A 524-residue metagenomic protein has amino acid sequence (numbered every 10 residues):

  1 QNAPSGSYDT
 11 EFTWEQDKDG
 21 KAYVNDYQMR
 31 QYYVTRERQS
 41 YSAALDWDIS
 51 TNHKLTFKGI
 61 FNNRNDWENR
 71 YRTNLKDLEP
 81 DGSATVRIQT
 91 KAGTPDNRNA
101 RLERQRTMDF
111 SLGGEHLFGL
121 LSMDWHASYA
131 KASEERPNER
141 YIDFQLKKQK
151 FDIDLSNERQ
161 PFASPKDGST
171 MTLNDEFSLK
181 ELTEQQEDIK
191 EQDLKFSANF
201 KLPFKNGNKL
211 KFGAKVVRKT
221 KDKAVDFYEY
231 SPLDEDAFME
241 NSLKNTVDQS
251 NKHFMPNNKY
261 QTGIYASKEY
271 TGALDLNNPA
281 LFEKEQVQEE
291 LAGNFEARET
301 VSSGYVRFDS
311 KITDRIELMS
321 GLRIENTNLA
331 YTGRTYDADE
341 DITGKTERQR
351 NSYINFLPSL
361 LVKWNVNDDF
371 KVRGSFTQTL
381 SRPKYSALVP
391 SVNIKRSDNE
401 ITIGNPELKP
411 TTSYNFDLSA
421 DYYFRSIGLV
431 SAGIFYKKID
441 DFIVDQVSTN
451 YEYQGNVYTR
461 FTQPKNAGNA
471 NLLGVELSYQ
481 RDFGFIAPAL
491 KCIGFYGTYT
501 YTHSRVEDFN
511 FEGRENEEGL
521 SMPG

Functional and structural regions predicted by a protein language model:
Q1, L55-F57, L112, M123-A127 (+6 more regions): Transmembrane beta-strands of outer-membrane beta-barrel proteins
Q1-D77, P95, Q105-L112, G119 (+1 more regions): Transmembrane beta-barrel wall of Gram-negative outer-membrane proteins
Q1-N2, F61-N65, F118, Y129-S133 (+9 more regions): Transmembrane beta-strands of outer-membrane beta-barrel pores
D19, Q28, Y32-Y33, D48 (+5 more regions): Signature of Gram-negative outer-membrane beta-barrel scaffolds
A43-W47, L112-H116, F196-L202, G304-S310 (+6 more regions): Residues on the lipid-exposed face of transmembrane beta-strands in outer-membrane beta-barrel proteins
N52, L120-S122, R159-F162, P203-L210 (+5 more regions): Short loop/turn motifs that connect adjacent beta-strands in outer-membrane beta-barrel proteins
D124-S128, N138-Y141, K371-R373, S381 (+2 more regions): Membrane-embedded beta-barrel scaffold of Gram-negative outer-membrane proteins
Y436-K438, N456-G524: Gram-negative outer-membrane beta-barrel transporters
